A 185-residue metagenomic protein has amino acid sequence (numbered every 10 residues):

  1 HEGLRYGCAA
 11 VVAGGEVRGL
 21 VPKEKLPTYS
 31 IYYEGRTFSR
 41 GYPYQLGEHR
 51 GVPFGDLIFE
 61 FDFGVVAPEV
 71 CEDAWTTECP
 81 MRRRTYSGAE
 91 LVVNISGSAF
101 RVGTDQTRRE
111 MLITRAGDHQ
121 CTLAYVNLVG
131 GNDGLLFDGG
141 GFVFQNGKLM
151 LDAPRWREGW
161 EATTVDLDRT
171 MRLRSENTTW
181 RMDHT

Functional and structural regions predicted by a protein language model:
H1-T185: Enzyme catalytic cores with a strong preference for nitrogen-chemistry domains
